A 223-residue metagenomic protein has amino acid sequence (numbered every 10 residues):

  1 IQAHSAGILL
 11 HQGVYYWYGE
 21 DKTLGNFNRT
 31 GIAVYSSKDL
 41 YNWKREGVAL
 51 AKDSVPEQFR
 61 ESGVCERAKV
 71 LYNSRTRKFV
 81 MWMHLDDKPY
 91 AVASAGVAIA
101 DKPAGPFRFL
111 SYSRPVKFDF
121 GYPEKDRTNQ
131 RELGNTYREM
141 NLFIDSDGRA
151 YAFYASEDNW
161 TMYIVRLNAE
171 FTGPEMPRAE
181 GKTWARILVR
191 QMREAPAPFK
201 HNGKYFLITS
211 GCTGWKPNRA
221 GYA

Functional and structural regions predicted by a protein language model:
I1-A223: Carbohydrate-active catalytic/glycan-binding domains of CAZyme proteins, especially the secreted or lumenal ectodomains
